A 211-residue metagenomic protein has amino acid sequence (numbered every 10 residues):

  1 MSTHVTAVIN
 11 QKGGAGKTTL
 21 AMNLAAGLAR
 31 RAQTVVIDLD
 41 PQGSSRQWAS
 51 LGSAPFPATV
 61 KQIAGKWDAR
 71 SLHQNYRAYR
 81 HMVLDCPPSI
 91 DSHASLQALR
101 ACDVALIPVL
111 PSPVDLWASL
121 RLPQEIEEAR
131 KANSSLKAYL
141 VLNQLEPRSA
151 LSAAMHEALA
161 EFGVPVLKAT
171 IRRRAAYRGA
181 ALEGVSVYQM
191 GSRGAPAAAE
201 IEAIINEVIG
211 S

Functional and structural regions predicted by a protein language model:
S2-A15, M22-R100, A132, A181-V187: P-loop/Walker-type NTP enzyme "switch/lid" segment
V36, L84, I107, L140-L142: Structural beta-sheet core signal
P41-G43, P113, L145-R148: Conserved nucleotide-binding/hydrolysis micro-motifs of P-loop NTPases
H93-P113: Inter-motif core of Ras-like GTPase G domains
S119-S134, N143: Conserved C-terminal guanine-recognition region of P-loop GTPase G domains, centered on the G4
Q144-R148, H156-V187: Beta-strand-loop-alpha "switch" segments that mediate conformational coupling across diverse proteins
G179-E202: Inter-lobe coupling/hinge region of RecA-like P-loop helicase motors
